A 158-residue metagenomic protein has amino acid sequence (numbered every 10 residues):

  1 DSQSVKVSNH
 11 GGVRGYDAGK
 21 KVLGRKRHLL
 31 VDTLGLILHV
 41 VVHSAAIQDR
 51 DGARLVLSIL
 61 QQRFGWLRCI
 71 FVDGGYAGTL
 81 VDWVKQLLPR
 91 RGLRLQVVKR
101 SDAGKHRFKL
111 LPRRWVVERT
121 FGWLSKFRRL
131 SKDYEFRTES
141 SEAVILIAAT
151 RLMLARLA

Functional and structural regions predicted by a protein language model:
D1-R91, Q96-R100, A148-A149: Polybasic low-complexity intrinsically disordered regions
G78, D82, R107-A158: Basic, amphipathic alpha-helical segments enriched in Lys/Arg and hydrophobic/aromatic residues
D102-K105: Short gly/pro/ser/thr-enriched loop/turn and capping motifs at secondary-structure boundaries
